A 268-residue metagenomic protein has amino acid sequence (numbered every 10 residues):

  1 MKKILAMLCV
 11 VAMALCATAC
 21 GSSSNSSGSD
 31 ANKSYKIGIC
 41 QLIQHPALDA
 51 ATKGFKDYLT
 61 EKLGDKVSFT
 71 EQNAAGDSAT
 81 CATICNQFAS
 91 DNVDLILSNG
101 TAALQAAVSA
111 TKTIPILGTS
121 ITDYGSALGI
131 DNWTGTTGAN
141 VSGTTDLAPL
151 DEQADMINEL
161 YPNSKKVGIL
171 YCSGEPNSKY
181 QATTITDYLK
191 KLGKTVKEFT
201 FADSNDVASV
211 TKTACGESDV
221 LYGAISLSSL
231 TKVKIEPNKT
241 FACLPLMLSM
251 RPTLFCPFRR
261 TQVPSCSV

Functional and structural regions predicted by a protein language model:
L15-A19: C-terminal motif of bacterial Sec signal peptides marking the signal peptidase cleavage site
G21-S23: Bacterial signal peptide processing site
S34-K56, K62-G64, T70-C81, G174-S178 (+1 more regions): Extracytoplasmic "Venus flytrap"
I37-I39, F55, S142-L189: An alpha-beta-alpha
S68-S90, F199-C215: Structural motif
N73-D131, I225-L246: Beta-alpha junction/loop-to-helix N-cap segments that form part of ligand/metal-binding clefts
A127-N158, L254-V268: Short beta-strand elements at the ligand-binding edges of bilobed clamshell
P176-F241, P245-M247: Pocket-lining segment of extracytoplasmic ligand-binding domains
